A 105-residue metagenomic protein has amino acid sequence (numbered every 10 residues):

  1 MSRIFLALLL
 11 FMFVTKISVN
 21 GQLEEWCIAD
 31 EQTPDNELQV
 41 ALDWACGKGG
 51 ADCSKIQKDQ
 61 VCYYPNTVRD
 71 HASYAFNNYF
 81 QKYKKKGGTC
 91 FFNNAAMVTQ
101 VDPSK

Functional and structural regions predicted by a protein language model:
S2-K105: Folded extracytoplasmic luminal domains of secretory or organellar precursors
